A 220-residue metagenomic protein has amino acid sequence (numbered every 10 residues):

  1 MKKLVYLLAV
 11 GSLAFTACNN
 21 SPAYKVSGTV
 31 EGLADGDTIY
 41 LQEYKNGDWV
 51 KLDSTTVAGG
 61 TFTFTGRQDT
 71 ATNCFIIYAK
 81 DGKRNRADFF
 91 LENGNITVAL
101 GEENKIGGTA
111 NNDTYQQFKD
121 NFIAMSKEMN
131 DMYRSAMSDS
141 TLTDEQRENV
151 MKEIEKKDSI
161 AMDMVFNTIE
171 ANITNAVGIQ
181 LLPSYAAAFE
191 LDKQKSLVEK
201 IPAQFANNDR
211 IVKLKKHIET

Functional and structural regions predicted by a protein language model:
M1-T29: Bacterial Sec-dependent N-terminal signal peptides
C18-D163: A non-transmembrane, solvent-exposed segment enriched in polar/low-complexity residues
T97-A99, N104, N167, N208-E219: Short, structured interface segments
N130, T174-S184: Amphipathic alpha-helical repeat scaffolds of TPR domains
E155-N172, D192-S196: Amphipathic alpha-helical coiled-coil segments
D192-T220: N-proximal helix/coil linker or "cap" segments that precede and/or mark the start of modular domains
